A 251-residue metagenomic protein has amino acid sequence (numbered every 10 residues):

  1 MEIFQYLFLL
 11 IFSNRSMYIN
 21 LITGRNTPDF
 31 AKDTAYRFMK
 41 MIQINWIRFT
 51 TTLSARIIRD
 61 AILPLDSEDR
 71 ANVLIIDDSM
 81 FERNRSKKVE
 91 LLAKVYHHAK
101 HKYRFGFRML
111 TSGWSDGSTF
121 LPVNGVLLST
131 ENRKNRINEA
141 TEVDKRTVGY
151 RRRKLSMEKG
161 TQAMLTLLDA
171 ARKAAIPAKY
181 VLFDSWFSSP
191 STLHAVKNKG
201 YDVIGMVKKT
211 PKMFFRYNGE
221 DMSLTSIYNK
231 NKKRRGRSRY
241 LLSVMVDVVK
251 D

Functional and structural regions predicted by a protein language model:
M1-R48: Gly/serine-rich nucleotide phosphate-binding loop at the start of the catalytic core of nucleotide/ADP-ribose-handling
Y6, N20-I22, R70-N84, S112 (+2 more regions): Short, conserved catalytic/metal-binding motifs centered on acidic residues
I11, R25, H98-K102, K154-M157 (+1 more regions): Short, charged/polar micro-motifs that form catalytic or ligand-binding hotspots
L21, N124-G125, G205-V207: Glycine-rich, histidine-containing beta strand-loop boundary motifs that form or position
D33-T34, K40, A99-P177: Electropositive, glycine- and tryptophan-enriched low-complexity nucleic-acid-binding patches
M41-N132, L242-K250: Active-site-proximal, Lys/Arg-enriched surface segment that forms a nucleic-acid-binding/basic interface patch
E82-R85, F120-L121, E131-R136, S188-S191 (+1 more regions): Short, well-ordered, mixed-charge alpha-helical segments that flank or form enzyme active sites
A140-D251: An internal, acidic/charged active-site-proximal segment that coordinates divalent cations and/or engages
